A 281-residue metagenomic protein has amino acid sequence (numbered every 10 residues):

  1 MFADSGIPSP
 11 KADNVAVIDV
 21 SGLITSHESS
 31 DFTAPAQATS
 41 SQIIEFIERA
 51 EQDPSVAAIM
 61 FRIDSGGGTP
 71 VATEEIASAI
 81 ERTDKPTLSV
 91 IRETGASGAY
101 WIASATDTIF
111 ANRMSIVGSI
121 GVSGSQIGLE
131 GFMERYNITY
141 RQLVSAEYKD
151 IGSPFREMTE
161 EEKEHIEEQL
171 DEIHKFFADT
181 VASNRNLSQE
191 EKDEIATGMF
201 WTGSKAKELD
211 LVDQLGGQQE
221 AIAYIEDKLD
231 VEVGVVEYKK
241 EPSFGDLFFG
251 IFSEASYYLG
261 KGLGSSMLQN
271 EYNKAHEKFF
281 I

Functional and structural regions predicted by a protein language model:
M1-S89, T94-G98, T108-A111, G124-I281: N-terminal organellar transit peptides
M114-V122: Active-site loop architecture of trypsin-fold serine endopeptidases
